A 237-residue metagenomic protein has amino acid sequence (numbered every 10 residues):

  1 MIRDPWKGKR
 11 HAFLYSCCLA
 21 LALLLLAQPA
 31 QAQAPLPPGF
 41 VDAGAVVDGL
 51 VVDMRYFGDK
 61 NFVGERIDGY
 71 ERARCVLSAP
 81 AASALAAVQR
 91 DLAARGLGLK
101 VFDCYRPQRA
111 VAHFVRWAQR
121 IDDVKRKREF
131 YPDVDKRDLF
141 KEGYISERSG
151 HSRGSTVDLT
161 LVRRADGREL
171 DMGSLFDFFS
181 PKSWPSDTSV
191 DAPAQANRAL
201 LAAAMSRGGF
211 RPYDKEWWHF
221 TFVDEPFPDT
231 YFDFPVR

Functional and structural regions predicted by a protein language model:
P5-G8: Short polybasic linear motifs
Y15-A27: Bacterial N-terminal signal peptides
Q31-C104, Q108-A112, R116-K215, D224-R237: Extracytoplasmic cell-surface/polysaccharide-interacting catalytic and binding patches
F220: Conserved metal-phosphate-binding beta-hairpin within the catalytic cores of diverse ATP-dependent phosphoryl-transfer
